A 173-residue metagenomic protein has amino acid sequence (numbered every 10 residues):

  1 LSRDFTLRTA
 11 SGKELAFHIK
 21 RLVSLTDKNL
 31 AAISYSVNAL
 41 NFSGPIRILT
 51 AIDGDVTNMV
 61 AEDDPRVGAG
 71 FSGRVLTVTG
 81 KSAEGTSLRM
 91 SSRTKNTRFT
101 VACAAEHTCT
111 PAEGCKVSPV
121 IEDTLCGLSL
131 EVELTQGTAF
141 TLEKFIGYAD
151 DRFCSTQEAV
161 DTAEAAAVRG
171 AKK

Functional and structural regions predicted by a protein language model:
L1-K173: Acidic/polar, glycine-enriched structural segments that form the non-catalytic walls/loops of the carbohydrate-binding
